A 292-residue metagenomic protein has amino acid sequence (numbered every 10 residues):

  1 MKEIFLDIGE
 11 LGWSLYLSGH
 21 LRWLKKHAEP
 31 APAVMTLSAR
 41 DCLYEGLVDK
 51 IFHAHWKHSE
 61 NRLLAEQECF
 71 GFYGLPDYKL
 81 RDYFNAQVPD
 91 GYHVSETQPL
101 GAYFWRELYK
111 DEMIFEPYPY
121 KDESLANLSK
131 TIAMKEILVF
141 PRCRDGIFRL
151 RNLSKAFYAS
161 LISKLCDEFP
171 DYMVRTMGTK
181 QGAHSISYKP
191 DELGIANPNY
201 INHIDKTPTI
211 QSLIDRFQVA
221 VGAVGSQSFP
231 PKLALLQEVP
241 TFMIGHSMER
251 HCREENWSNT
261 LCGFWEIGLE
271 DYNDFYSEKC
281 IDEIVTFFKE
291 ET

Functional and structural regions predicted by a protein language model:
M1-Q98, S212-D215, A220, P230-P231 (+2 more regions): Active-site and donor-binding regions of nucleotide-sugar-utilizing enzymes
E3-I4, L138, P240: Conserved beta-strand elements of the Class I
G12, G146-R151, N273: A generic structural signal for short coil/turn motifs at secondary-structure boundaries
S14-L15, K155-H251: Donor-binding and catalytic core of enzymes assembling or modifying cell-surface/extracellular glycoconjugates
E45-H58, Q67-F70, N85-Q87, S185-D205 (+2 more regions): Active-site regions of enzymes building and remodeling cell-envelope glycoconjugates
P76-Q87, L138-R144, G178-T179: Short loop/turn segments at strand-loop or loop-helix junctions that form parts of catalytic or ligand-binding pockets
F84-E136, C143: A nucleotide-sugar donor-handling region in carbohydrate enzymes
K232-T292: Nucleotide-sugar donor-binding patch of glycosyltransferase catalytic domains
